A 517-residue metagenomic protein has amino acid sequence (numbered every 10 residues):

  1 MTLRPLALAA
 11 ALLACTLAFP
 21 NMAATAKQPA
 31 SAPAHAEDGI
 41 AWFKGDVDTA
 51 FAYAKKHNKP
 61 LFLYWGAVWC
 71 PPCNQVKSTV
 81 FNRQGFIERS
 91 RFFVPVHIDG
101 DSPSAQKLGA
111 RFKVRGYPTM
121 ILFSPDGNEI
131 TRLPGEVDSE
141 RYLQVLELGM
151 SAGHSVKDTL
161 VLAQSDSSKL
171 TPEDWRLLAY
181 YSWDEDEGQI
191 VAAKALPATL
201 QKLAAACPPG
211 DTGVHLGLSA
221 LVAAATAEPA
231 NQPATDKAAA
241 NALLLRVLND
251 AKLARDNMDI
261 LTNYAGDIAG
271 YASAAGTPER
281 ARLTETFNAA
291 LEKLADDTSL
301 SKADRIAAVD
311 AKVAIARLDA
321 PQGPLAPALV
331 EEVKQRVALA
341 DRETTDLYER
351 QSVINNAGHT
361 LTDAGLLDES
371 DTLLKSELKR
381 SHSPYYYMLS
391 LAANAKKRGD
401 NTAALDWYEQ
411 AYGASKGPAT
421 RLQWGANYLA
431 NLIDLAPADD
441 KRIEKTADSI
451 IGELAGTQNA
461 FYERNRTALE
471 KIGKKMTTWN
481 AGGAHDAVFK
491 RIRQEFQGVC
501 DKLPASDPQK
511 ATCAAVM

Functional and structural regions predicted by a protein language model:
I40-G45, W65-G66, R83-A105: Thiol-based oxidoreductase modules, predominantly thioredoxin-like and allied folds used for disulfide exchange
K59-L61, Q106, A110-L122: Structural micro-motif
W65-V80: Conserved redox-active cysteine motifs that mediate thiol-disulfide chemistry, especially di-cysteine Cys-X(1-2)-Cys
V114-V156: Non-catalytic, surface beta->alpha helical segment in thiol-disulfide oxidoreductase systems
T159-A163, I190-C207, N231-K252, Y264 (+6 more regions): Alpha-helical repeat scaffolds
K169-W175, P209-A220, L253-I268, S299-R317 (+3 more regions): Generic helix N-cap/helix-start motif at coil->alpha-helix transitions
A316, L361, A395, L432-I433 (+1 more regions): Residue at a conserved register position within TPR or TPR-like alpha-solenoid repeats
A364, R398, L435-P437: Structural motif corresponding to the intra-repeat A-B loop/turn of tetratricopeptide repeats
